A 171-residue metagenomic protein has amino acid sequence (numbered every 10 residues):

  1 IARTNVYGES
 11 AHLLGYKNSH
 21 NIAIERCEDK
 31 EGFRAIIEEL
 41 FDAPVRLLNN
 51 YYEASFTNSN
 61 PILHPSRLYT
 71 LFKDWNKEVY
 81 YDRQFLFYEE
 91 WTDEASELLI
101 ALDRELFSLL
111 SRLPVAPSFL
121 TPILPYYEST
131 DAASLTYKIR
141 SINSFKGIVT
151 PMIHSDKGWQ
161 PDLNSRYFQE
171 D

Functional and structural regions predicted by a protein language model:
I1-R83: Rossmann-fold dinucleotide-binding core
A54-D171: C-terminal substrate-binding/catalytic lobe of Rossmann-fold NAD(P)-dependent dehydrogenases
